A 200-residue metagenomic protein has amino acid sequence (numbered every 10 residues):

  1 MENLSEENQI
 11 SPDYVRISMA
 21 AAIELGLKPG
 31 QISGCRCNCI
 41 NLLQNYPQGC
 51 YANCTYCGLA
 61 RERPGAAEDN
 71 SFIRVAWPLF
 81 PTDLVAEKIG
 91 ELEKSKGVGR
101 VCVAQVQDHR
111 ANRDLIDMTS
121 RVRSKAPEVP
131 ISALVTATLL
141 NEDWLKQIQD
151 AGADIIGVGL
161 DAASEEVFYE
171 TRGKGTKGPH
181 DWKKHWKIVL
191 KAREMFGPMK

Functional and structural regions predicted by a protein language model:
M1-E6, K94, D117, S124: Polar low-complexity intrinsically disordered regions
M1-N53, G58-W77, E91: N-terminal [4Fe-4S]-dependent radical SAM core
G34-N41, C57-E62, L115-T136, A192: Mobile, glycine- and charge-enriched loop segments and immediately flanking short secondary-structure elements within
C50, N112-L115: Alpha-helix N-cap/helix-start motif
C54-C57, I116, K146, T171: Surface-exposed beta-strand edges and their flanking turn/coil or helix-capping segments
E62-L84, K88-R113, K125-W144, A151-I188 (+1 more regions): Core AdoMet radical
